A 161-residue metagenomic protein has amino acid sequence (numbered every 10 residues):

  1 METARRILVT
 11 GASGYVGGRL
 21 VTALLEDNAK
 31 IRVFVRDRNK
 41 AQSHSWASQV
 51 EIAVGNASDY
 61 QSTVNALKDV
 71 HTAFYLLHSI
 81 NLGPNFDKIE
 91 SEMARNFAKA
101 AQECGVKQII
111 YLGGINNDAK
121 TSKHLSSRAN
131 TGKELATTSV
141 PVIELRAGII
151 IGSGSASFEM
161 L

Functional and structural regions predicted by a protein language model:
E2-A29: N-terminal Rossmann NAD(P)H-binding glycine-rich loop of SDR-like oxidoreductase domains
T10, F34, L76, I109-G114 (+1 more regions): SDR active-site strand-loop-helix element
G17-R19, S91, A129: Residues forming the Rossmann-fold NAD(P)(H) cofactor-binding site
R19-A23, A100, E134: Rossmann-fold NAD(P)-dependent oxidoreductase module
A29-D37: Conserved glycine-rich Rossmann-like NAD(P)H-binding loop of the short-chain dehydrogenase/reductase
N39-C104, G114-K120: NAD(P)H-binding glycine-rich loop region in Rossmannoid oxidoreductase-like domains and their noncatalytic homologs
E103-Q108, S139-V140: A short helix->loop->beta-strand "cap" motif at the edges of active sites that frequently abuts
G113, K133-A156, M160: Conserved beta-loop-beta element that borders a ligand/cofactor-binding pocket
